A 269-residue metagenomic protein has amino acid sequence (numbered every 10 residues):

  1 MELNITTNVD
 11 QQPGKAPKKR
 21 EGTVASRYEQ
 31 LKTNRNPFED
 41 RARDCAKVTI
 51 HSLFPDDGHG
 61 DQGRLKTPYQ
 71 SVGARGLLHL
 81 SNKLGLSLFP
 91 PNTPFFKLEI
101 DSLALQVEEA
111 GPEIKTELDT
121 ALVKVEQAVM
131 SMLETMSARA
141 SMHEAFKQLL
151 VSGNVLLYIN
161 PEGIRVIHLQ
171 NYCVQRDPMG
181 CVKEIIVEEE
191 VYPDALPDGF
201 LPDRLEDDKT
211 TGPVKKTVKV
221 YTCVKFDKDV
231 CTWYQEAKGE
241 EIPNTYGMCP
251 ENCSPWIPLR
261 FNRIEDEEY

Functional and structural regions predicted by a protein language model:
M1-K216, F226-D229: Extended, helix-rich architectural segments
V218-T222: Non-catalytic, regulatory and substrate/membrane-recognition segments associated with hydrolase enzymes
V230-Y269: Extended, charged amphipathic alpha-helical segments
